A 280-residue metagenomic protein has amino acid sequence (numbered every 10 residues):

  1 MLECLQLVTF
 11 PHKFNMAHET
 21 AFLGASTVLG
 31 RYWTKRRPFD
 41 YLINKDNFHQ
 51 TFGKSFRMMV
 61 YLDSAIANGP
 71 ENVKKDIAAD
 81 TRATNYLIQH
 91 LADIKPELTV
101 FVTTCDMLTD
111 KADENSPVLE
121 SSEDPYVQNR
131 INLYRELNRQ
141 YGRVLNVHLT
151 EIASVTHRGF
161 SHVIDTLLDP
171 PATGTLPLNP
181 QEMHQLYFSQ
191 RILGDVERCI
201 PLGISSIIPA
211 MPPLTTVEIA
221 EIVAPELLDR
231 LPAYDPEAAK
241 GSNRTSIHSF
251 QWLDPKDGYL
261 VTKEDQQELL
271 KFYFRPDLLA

Functional and structural regions predicted by a protein language model:
M1-N15: N-terminal amphipathic/basic-hydrophobic helices that include classical n-h-c signal peptides and signal-anchor
A17-R37: N-terminal Rossmann NAD(P)H-binding glycine-rich loop of SDR-like oxidoreductase domains
L23, L62, T99-C105, V147-T150: SDR active-site strand-loop-helix element
N47-I94, C105-K111: NAD(P)H-binding glycine-rich loop region in Rossmannoid oxidoreductase-like domains and their noncatalytic homologs
F101-E114, I152-R158: Conserved catalytic-site region of short-chain dehydrogenase/reductase
L108-R130: Catalytic loop of short-chain dehydrogenase/reductase
E123, V127, I131, R135-E197: NAD(P)-dependent short-chain dehydrogenase/reductase
L193-D254, G258-A280: Mid/C-terminal beta-alpha module of Rossmann-like enzyme folds, strongest in SDR-family dehydrogenases/epimerases
